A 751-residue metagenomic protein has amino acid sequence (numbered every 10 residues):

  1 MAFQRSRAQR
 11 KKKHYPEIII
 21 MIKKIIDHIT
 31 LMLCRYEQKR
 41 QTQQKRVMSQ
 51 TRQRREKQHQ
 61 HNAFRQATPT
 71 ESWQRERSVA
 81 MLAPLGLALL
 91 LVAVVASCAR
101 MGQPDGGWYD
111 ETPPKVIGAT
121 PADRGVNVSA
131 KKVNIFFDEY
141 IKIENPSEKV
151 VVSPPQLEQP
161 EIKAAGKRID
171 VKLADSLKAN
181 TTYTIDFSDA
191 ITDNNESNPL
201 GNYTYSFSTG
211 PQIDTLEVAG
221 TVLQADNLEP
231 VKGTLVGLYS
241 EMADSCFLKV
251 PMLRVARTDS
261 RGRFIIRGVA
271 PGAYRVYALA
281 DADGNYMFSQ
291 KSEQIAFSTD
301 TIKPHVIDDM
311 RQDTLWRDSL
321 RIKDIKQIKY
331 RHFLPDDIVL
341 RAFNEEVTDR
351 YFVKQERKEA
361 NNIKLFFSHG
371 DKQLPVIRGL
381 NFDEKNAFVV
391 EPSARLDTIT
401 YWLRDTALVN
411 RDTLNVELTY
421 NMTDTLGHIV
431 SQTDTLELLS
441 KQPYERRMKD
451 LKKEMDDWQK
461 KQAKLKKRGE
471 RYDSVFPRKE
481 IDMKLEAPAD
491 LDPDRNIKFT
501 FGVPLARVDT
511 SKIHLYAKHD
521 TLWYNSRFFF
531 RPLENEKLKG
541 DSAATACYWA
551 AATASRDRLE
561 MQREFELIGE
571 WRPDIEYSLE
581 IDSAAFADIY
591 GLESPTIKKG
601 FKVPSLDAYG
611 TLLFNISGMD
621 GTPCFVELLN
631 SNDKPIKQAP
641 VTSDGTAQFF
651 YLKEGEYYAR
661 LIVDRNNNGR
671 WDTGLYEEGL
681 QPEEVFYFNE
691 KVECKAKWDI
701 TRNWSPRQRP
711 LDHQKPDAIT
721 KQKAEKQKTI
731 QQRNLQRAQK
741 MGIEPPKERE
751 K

Functional and structural regions predicted by a protein language model:
F3, I22-I29, L33-E37, S49-R55 (+2 more regions): N-terminal targeting or signal-anchor segments and their processing/structural boundaries
F3-R5, Y15, K45, S49: Short N-terminal alpha-helical targeting/association segments
Q4-Q9, E17, L31: Short, low-complexity, charge-dense intrinsically disordered segments
R7-A8, T42, T68, S72 (+1 more regions): N-terminal polybasic/positive-inside topogenic patches
K11-K13, K24, K39, K45 (+1 more regions): Polybasic, lysine-rich low-complexity intrinsically disordered segments
Y15-I18, P84: Intrinsic-disorder-associated interaction segments
